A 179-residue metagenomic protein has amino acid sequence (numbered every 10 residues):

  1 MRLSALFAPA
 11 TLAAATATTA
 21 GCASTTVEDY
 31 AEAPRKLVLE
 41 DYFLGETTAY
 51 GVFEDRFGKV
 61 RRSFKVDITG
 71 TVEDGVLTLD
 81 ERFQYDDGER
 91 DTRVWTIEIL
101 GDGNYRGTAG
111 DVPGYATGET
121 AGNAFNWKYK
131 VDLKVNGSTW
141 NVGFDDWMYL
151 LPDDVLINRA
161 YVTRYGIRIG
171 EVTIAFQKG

Functional and structural regions predicted by a protein language model:
M1-A10: Bacterial N-terminal signal peptides that target proteins for export
T18-G21: C-terminal motif of bacterial Sec signal peptides marking the signal peptidase cleavage site
A23-T25: Bacterial signal peptide processing site
E28, V66, V72, D146 (+1 more regions): Sequence-level preference for short, compositionally simple segments enriched in small aliphatic or small polar residues
Y30-E46: N-terminal helix-cap/turn-to-beta initiation motif at the start of protein domains
Y50, E54-V135: Central antiparallel beta-sheet cores of small beta-barrel/beta-sandwich binding domains
V60-V66, T139-F144, R168-G170: Amphipathic hydrophobic-ligand
D145-G179: Glycine-rich, aromatic-bearing surface loops/beta-hairpins
